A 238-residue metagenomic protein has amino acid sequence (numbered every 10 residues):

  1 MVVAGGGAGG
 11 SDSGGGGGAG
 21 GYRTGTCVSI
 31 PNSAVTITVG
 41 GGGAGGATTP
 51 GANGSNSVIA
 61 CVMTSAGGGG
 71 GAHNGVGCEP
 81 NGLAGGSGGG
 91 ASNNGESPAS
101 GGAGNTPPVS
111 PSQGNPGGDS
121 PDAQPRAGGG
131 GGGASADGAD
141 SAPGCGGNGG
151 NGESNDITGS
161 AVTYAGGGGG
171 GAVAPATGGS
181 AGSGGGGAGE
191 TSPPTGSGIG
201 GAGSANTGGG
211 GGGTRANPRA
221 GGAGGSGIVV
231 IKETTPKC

Functional and structural regions predicted by a protein language model:
M1-C238: Low-complexity, glycine/proline-biased repetitive segments and flexible coils/loops
